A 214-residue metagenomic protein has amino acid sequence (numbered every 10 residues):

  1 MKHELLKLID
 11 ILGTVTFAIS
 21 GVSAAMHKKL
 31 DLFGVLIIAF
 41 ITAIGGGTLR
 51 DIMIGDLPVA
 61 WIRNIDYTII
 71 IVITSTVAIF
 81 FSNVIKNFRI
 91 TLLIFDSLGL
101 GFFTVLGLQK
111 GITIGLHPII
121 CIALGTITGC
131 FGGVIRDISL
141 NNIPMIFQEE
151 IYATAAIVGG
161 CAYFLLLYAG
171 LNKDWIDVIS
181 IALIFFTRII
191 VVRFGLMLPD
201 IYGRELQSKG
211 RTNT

Functional and structural regions predicted by a protein language model:
M1, L196-T214: Intrinsically disordered, low-complexity non-transmembrane regions of multi-pass membrane transporters
M1-L5, I52-W61, L108-I120, L165-I176: Helix-coil boundary and interhelical linker segments in multi-pass alpha-helical membrane proteins
H3-T14, V59-I73, H117-G129: Structural signature of hydrophobic alpha-helical transmembrane segments
A18-K28, D51, T76-R89, V134-P144 (+1 more regions): C-terminal ends of transmembrane helices
F33-I41, N64-T68, R89-L100, I122-L124 (+1 more regions): Cytoplasmic-side transmembrane-helix entry/capping segments in multi-pass membrane proteins
I37-I41, T48-I54, A123, I127 (+2 more regions): Short, structured motif recognition centered on aromatic/hydrophobic residues
A39-G45, D96-Q109, I127-T128, I151-F164 (+1 more regions): Small-residue-rich segments of transmembrane alpha-helices in multi-pass membrane proteins, especially helix faces
I73-K110: Ordered, amphipathic secondary-structure segments that act as subunit-interaction surfaces in large macromolecular
